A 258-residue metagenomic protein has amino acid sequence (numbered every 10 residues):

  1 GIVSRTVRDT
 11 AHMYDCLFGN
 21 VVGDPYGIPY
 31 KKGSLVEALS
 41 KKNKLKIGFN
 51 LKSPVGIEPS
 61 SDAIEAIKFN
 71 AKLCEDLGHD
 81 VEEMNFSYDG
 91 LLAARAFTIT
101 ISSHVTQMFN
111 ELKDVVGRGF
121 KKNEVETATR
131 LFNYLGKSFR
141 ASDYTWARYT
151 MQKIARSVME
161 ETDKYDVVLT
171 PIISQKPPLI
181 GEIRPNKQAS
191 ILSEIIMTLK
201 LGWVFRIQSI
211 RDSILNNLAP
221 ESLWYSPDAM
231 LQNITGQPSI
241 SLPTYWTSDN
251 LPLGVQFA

Functional and structural regions predicted by a protein language model:
G1-L17, Q237-Q256: Short glycine/serine-rich loop segments
G1-N70, Y88, G119: A short helix-breaking turn/cap at a secondary-structure junction
M13, L73, M230-N233, D249: Hydrophobic/aromatic ligand-binding patch that stacks against planar heteroaromatic rings of cofactors or nucleotides
V36-L51, S102-M159, I172-S213, P243-T244 (+1 more regions): Short helix-loop capping/hinge segments that flank enzyme active sites or metal/cofactor-binding pockets
P59-N85, F109-R118, W146-Y165: Acyltransferase
H79-F97, R130-N133, R206: Short connector loops at secondary-structure junctions
R211-I234, S239: Alpha-helix-centered segments that form part of catalytic cores
